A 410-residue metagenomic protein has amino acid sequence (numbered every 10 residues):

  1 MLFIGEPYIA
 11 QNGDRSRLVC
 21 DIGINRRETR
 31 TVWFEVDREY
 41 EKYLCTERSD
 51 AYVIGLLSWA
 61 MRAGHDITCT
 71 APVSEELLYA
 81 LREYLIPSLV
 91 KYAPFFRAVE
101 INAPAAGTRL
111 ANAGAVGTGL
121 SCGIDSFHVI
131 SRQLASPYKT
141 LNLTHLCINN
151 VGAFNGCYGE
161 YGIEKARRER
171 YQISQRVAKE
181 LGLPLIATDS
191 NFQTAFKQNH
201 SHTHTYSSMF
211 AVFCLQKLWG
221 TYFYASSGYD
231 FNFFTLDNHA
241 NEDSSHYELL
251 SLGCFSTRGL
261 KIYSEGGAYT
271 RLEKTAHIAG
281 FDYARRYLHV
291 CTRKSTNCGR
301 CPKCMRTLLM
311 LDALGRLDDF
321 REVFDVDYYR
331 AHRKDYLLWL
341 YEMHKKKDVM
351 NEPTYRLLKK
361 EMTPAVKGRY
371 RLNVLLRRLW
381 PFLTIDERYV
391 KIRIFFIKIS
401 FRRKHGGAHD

Functional and structural regions predicted by a protein language model:
M1-G23, A51, G55, R62-I67 (+3 more regions): Nucleotide-activated chemistry modules centered on ATP-dependent adenylation/adenylyltransferase
L2, W33, V212, I394-F395 (+1 more regions): Intrinsic disorder/low-structure terminal segments
R15-R17, T29, E387: A general secondary-structure signal for short beta-strands and their flanking turns/coil in non-transmembrane regions
R27-E39, S400-K404: Short amphipathic beta-strand/extended segments with alternating polar/hydrophobic composition
R38-L44, H65: Phosphate-handling catalytic cores of nucleic-acid transaction enzymes
K42, R48-L57: Extended acidic/polar, glycine-enriched regions that form or flank non-catalytic beta-rich accessory modules
K367-D410: Boundary detector for helix-to-coil junctions that initiate low-complexity/charged tails
